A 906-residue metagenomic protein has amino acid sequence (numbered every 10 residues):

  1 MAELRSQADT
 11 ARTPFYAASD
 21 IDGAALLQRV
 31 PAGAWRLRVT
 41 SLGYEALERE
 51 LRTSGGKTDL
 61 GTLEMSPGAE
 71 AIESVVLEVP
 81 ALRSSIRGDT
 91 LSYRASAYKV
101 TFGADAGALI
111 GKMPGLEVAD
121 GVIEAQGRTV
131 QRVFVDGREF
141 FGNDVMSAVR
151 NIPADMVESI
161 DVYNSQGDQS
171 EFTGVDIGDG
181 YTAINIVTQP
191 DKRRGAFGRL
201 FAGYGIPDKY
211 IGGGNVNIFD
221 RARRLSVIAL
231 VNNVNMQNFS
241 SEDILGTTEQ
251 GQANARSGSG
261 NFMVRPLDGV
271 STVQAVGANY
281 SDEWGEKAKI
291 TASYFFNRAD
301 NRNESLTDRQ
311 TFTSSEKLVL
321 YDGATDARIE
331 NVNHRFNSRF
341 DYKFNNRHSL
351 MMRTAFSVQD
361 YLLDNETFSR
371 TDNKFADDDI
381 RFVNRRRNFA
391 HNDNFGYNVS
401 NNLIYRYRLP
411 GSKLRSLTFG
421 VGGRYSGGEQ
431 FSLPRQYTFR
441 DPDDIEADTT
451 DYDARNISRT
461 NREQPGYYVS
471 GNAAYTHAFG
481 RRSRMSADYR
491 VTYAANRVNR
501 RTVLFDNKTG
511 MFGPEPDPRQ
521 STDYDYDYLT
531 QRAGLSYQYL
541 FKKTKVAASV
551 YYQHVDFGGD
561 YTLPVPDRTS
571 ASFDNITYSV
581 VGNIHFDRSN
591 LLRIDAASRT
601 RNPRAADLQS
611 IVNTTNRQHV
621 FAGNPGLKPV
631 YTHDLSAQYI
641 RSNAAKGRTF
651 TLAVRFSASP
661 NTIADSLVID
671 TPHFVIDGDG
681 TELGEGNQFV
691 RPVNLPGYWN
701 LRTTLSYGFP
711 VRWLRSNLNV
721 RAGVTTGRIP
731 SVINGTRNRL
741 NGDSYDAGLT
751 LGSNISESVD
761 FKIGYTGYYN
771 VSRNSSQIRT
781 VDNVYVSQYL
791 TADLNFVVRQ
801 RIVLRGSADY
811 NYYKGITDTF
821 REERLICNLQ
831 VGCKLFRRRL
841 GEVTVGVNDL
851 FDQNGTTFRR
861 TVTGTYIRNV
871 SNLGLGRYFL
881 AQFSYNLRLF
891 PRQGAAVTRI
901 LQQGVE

Functional and structural regions predicted by a protein language model:
E3, I21-A24, R38, E45 (+19 more regions): Membrane-proximal, glycine/serine-rich, low-complexity loop/turn segments characteristic of large bacterial
A8-A24: Short, acidic Ser/Thr/Gly-rich low-complexity loop/linker segments typical of extracellular and cell-surface proteins
L26-A34, L42: Short Pro-Gly-centered beta-turn/loop motif in secreted/extracellular proteins
D89, Q237-G260, E304-D322, R370-R385 (+7 more regions): Surface-exposed loop/turn segments flanking beta-strands in extracellular/periplasmic regions
G195-I206, V227-A229, Q553-H554, G623 (+3 more regions): Transmembrane beta-strand segments that form the barrel wall of outer-membrane beta-barrel proteins
A324, Y468, E515-T522, A622 (+2 more regions): Outer membrane beta-barrel strand-and-loop segments of large Gram-negative receptors, especially TonB-dependent
S458, R484-L591, S776-D782: Signature of Gram-negative outer-membrane beta-barrel scaffolds
G748-Y769, D782-E906: Conserved C-terminal beta-signal and adjacent last beta-strands/turns of outer-membrane beta-barrel proteins
